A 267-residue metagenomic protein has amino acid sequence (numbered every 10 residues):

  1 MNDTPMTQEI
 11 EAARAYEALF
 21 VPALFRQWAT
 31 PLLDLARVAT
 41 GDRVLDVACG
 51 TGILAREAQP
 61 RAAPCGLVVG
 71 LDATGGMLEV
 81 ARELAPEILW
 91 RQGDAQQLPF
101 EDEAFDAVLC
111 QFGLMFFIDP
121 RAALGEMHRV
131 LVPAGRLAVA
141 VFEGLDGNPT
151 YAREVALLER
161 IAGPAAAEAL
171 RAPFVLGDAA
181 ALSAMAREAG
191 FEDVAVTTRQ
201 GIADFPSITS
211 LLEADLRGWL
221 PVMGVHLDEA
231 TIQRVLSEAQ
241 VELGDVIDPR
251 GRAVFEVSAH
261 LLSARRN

Functional and structural regions predicted by a protein language model:
M1-D42, I53-E57, R61, G76-V80 (+2 more regions): Conserved class I S-adenosyl-L-methionine
D3-P5, E11-A13, T51-I53, F174-N267: Conserved Class I S-adenosyl-L-methionine
R43-L98, A107, A122: Class I SAM-dependent methyltransferase SAM/SAH-binding core
A107-R121, E143: A short SAM/SAH-binding and catalytic strip from SAM-dependent methyltransferases
R121-A122, H128, V132-P206: Conserved catalytic/acceptor-binding region of the Class I
